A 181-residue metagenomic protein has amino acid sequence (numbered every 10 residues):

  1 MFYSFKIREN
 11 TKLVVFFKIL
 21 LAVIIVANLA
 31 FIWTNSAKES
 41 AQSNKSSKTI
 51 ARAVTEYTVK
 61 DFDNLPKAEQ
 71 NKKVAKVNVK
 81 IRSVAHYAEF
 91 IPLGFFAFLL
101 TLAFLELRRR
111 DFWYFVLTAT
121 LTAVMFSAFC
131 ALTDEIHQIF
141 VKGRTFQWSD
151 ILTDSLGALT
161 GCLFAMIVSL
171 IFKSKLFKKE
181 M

Functional and structural regions predicted by a protein language model:
F2-F95: "…centered on the first transmembrane helix and the immediately adjacent amphipathic helix/loop
A27-I32, A119-Q138: Small-polar-interrupted transmembrane alpha-helices in polytopic inner-membrane proteins
W33-S40, L100, E135, I139: Transmembrane helix-loop junctions and nearby membrane-interface residues
V84, A88, L121, M125-F129 (+2 more regions): Hydrophobic residues within alpha-helical transmembrane segments of multi-pass solute transporters/permease subunits
E89-L107, G157-F172: Membrane-interfacial alpha-helical segments at the cytosolic side of multi-pass membrane proteins
L107-V124: Internal alpha-helical transmembrane segments of multi-pass membrane proteins
A131-S155: Interfacial helix-loop-helix junctions of multi-pass membrane proteins
L176-M181: Short, charged juxtamembrane terminal tails flanking transmembrane helices
